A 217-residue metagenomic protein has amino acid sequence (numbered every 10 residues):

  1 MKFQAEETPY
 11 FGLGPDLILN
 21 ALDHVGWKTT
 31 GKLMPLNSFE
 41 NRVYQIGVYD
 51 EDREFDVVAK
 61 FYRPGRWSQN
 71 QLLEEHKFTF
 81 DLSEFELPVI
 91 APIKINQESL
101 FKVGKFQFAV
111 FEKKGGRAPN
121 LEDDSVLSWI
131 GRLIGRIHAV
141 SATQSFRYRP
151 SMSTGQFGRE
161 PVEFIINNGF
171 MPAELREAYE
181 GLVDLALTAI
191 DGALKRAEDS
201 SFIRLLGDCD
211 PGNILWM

Functional and structural regions predicted by a protein language model:
M1-K94, M217: Conserved NTP-binding catalytic cores of kinases and kinase-like/nucleotidyltransferase enzymes across multiple kinase
D23-T30, L185-E198: Short Pro/Gly-enriched beta-strand edge/turn motifs at strand-loop
E40-Y44, R196-F202: A short helix-loop-beta-strand connector motif used in the catalytic cores of GNAT acetyltransferases and, in some
V48-R147: ATP-binding pocket architecture of kinase catalytic cores
N120-A178, S200-F202: A cross-family kinase active-site recognition segment
A178-A186: Extended, well-ordered alpha-helical scaffold segments
R204-G207, P211: Catalytic-loop of the protein kinase fold
